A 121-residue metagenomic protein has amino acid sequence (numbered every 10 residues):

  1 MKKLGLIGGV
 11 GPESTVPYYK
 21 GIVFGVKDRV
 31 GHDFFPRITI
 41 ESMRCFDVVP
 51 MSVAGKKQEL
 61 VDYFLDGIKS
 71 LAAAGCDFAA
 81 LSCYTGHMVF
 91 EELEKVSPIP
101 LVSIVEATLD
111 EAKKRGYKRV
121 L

Functional and structural regions predicted by a protein language model:
M1-E59: N-terminal glycine-rich anion-binding loop in soluble enzyme alpha/beta folds
G5, K118-L121: Conserved beta-strand elements of the Class I
V30-D33, L93-K113: Short, acidic/small-residue loops that bind anionic groups at enzyme active sites
I40, A79-L81, L101-I104: General beta-strand structural signal in soluble alpha/beta enzymes
M51-S52, F90-V96: Metal-dependent catalytic neighborhoods of phosphoester/phosphodiester hydrolases
A54-S70: Glycine-rich, highly charged phosphate/nucleotide-binding loops
K69-G75, K113: Non-catalytic positions within long, well-ordered alpha-helices that form the structural scaffold/packing of enzyme
A74-F90: N-terminal glycine-rich "phosphate-gripper" loop used for MgATP/nucleotide binding and carboxylate activation
